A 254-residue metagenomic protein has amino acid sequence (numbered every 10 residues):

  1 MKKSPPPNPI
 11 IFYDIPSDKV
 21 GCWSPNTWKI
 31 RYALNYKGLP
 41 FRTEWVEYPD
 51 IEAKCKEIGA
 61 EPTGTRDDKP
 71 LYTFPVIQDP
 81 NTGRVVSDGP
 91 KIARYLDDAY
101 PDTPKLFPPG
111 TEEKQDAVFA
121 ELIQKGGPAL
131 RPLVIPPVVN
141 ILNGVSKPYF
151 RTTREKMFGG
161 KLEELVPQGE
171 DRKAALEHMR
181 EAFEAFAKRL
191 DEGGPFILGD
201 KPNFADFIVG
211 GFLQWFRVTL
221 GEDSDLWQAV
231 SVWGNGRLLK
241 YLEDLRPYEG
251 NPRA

Functional and structural regions predicted by a protein language model:
K2-P148: GST-like domain detector, emphasizing the conserved glutathione-binding G-site in the N-terminal thioredoxin-like
P25, K29, S87, K91 (+4 more regions): Short, well-structured alpha-helical interface segments that form or flank functional binding sites
A33-Y36, K91, Y95, H178-R189 (+1 more regions): Amphipathic alpha-helical segments that form well-ordered structural scaffolds and often line/cohere around active
P104-P108, I197-G199, D225, A254: Short, hydrophobic secondary-structure boundary micro-motifs
V118-W233: GST-like fold's C-terminal all-alpha helical module
G234-L242: Intrinsically disordered, low-complexity polar regions and short flexible loop motifs
E243-A254: C-terminal helix/juxtamembrane-tail motif
